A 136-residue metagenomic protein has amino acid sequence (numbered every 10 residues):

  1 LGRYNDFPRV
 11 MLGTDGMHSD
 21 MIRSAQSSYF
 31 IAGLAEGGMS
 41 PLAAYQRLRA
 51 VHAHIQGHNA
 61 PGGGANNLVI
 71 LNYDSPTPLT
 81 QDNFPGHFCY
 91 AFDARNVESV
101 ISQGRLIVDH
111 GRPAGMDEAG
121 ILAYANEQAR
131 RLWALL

Functional and structural regions predicted by a protein language model:
L1-Y73, F92: His/Asp/Glu-enriched, well-ordered alpha-helical/loop segment that forms or immediately abuts the divalent-metal
A44-L136: Active-site microenvironment of metallo-dependent hydrolases
